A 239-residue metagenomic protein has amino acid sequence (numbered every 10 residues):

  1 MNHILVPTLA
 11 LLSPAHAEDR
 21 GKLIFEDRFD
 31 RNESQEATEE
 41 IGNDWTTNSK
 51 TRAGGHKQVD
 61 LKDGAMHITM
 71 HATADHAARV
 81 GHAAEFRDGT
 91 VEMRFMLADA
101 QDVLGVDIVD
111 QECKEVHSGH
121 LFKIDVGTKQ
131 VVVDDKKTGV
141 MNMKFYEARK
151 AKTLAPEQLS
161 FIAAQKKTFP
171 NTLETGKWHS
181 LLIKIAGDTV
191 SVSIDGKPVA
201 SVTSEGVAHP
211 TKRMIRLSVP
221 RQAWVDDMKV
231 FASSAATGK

Functional and structural regions predicted by a protein language model:
E18-T47, K239: Extracellular carbohydrate-recognition regions
F29, M228-V230: Extracellular beta-strand elements of beta-rich domains used for carbohydrate recognition/degradation or cell-matrix
F29, M93, W178-I185, V190-V192: Short tryptophan-centered beta-strand motifs in secreted/extracellular beta-sheet-rich domains of glycan-recognition
G55-D75: Short carbohydrate-recognition loop motifs
M70-A151: Secretory/extracellular carbohydrate-interaction modules and structurally similar beta-sandwich "look-alikes"
A77-A83, K167-L173, I215: Beta-strand-rich interaction surfaces with strong enrichment in secreted/lumenal proteins
M141-S180: Short, aromatic/His-centered strand-loop micro-motif at the edge of beta-sheets
D195-M214: Short, solvent-exposed beta-strand-to-loop segments that form ligand-recognition rims of beta-rich domains
